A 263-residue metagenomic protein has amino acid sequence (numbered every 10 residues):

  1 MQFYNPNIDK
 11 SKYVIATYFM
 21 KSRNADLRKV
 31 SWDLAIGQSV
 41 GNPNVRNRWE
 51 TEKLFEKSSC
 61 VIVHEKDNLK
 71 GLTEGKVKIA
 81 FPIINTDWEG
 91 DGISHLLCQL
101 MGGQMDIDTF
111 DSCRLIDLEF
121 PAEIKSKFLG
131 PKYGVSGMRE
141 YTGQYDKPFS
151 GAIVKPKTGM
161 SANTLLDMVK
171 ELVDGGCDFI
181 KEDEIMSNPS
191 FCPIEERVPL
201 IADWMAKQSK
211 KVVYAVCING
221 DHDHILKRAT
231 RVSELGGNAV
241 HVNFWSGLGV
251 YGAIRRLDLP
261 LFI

Functional and structural regions predicted by a protein language model:
M1-D174: N-terminal capping/small domains of soluble enzymes
Q2-N5, K10-Y13, T17, A25-W49 (+7 more regions): Alpha/beta enzyme core
P189-F191: Membrane-interface helix-loop-helix junctions at boundaries between adjacent transmembrane segments
